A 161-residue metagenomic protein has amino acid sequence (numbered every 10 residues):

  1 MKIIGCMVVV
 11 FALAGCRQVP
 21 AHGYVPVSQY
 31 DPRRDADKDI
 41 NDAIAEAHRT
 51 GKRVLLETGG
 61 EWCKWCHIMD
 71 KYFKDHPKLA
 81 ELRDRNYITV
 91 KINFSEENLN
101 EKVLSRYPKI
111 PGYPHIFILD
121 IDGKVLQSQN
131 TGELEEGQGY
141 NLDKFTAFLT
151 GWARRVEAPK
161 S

Functional and structural regions predicted by a protein language model:
M1-M7: Sec-dependent signal peptide recognition, specifically the positively charged N-region followed immediately by
A14-G15: C-terminal motif of bacterial Sec signal peptides marking the signal peptidase cleavage site
R34, L79-L99: Thiol-based oxidoreductase modules, predominantly thioredoxin-like and allied folds used for disulfide exchange
D35-R53: A short beta-strand-turn-helix
T50-K64: Short active-site neighborhood of thiol/selenol oxidoreductases, capturing the structured segment around
H67-L82: Typically the conserved alpha-helix immediately C-terminal to a functionally engaged Cys/Sec in thioredoxin-like
N98-P111: Structural alpha/beta surface segment adjacent to cysteine/selenocysteine redox centers across thiol/disulfide enzymes
I110-P159: Non-catalytic, surface beta->alpha helical segment in thiol-disulfide oxidoreductase systems
